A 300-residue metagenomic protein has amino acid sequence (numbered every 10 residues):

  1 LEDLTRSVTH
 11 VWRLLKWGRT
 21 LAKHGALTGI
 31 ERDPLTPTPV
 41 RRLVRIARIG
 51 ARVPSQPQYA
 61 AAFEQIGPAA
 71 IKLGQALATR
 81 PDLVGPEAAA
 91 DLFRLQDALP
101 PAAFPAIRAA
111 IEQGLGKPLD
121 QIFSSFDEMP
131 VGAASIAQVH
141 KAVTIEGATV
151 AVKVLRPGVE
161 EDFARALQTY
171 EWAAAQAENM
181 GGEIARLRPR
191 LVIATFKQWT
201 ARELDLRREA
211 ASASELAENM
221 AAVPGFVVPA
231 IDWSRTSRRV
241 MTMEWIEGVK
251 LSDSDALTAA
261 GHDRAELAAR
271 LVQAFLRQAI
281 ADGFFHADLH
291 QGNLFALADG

Functional and structural regions predicted by a protein language model:
L1-Q138, E161-P189: N-terminal accessory/targeting segments that precede structured cores
F93-P100, E112, E160-F285, L297-D299: ATP-dependent phospho-/nucleotidyl transfer catalytic cores
I136, A148, R238-R239: Residues on conserved beta-strands of the protein kinase catalytic domain
H140, D299-G300: Feature marking long nucleic-acid-engaging regions of large polymerase/nuclease enzymes
K141, A148-R156: Glycine-rich ATP phosphate-binding loop
A142-V143, L289: Conserved beta3 strand of the Hanks-type protein kinase catalytic N-lobe
G292-A296: Hydrophobic residue at the +6 position relative to the catalytic HRD Asp in the kinase catalytic loop
